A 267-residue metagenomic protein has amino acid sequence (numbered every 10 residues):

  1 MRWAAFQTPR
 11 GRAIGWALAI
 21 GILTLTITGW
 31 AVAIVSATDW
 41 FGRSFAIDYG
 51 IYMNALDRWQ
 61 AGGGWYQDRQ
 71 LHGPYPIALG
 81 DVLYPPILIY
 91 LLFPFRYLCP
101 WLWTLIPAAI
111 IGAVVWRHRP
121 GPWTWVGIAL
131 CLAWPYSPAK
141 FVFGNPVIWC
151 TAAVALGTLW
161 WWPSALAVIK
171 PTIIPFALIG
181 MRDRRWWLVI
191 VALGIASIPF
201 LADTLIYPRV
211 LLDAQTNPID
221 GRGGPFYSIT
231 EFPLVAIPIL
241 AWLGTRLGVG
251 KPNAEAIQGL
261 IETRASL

Functional and structural regions predicted by a protein language model:
R2-W160, R182-L267: Primarily membrane-embedded glycan-assembly and transfer machineries that use lipid-linked glycans
L159-M181: Membrane-interface alpha helices of multi-pass inner-membrane proteins
